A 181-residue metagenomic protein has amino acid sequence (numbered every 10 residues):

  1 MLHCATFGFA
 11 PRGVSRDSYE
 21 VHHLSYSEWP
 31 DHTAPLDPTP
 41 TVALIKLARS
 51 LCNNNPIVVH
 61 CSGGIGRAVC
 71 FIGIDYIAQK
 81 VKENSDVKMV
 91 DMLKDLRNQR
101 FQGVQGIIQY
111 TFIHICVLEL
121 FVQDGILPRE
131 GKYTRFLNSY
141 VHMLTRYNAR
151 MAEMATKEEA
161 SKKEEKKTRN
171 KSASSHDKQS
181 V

Functional and structural regions predicted by a protein language model:
M1-V181: Cys-based phosphatases of the PTP/DUSP/CDC25 superfamily and their flanking regulatory architecture
